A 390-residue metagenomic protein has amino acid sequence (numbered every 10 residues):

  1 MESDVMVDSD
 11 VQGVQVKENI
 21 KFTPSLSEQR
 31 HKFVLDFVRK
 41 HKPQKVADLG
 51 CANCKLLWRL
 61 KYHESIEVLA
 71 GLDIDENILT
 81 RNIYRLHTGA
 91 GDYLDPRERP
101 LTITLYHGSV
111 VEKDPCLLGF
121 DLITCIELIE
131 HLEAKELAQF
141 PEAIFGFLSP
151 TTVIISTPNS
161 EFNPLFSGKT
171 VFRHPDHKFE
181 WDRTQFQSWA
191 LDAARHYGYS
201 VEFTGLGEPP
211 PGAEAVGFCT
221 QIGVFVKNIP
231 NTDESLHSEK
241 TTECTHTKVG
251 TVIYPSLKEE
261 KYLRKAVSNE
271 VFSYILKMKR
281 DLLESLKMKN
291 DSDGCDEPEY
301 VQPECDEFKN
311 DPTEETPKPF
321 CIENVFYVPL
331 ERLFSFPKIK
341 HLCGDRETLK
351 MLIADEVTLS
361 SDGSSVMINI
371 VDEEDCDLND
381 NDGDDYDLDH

Functional and structural regions predicted by a protein language model:
M1-V16, N381: N-terminal, positively charged/glycine-rich alpha-helical extensions of SAM-dependent methyltransferases
V5, D10, I74-D75, T80-F120 (+2 more regions): S-adenosyl-L-methionine-dependent methyltransferase catalytic module, highlighting the catalytic core
S25-Q44, R59: Conserved alpha-helix/loop element of class I SAM-dependent methyltransferases that forms part of the SAM/SAH-binding
P43-A52: Conserved class I S-adenosyl-L-methionine
N53-S65: Conserved SAM-binding loop of SAM-dependent methyltransferases across substrates and taxa, primarily the Class I
V68-D73: Conserved SAM-binding motif I beta-strand of class I
L128: Hydrophobic adenine-recognition pocket in adenosine-nucleotide-binding enzymes
K350-H390: Charged low-complexity interaction tracts in eukaryotic proteins
